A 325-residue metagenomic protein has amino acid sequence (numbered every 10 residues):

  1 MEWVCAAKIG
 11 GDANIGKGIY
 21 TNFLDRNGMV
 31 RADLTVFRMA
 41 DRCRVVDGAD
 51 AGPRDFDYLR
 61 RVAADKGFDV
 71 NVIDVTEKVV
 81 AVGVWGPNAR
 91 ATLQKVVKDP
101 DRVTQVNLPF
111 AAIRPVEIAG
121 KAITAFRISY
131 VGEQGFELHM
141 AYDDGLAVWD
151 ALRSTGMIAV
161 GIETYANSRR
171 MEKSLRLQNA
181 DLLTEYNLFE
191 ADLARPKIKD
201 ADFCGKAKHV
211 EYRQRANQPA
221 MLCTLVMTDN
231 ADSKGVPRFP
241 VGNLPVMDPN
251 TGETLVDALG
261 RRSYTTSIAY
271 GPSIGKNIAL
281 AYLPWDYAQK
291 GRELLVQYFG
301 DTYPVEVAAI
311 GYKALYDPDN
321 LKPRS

Functional and structural regions predicted by a protein language model:
M1-R42, D47-D65: Extended, compositionally biased flexible segments
V36-S325: Conserved, structured C-terminal
